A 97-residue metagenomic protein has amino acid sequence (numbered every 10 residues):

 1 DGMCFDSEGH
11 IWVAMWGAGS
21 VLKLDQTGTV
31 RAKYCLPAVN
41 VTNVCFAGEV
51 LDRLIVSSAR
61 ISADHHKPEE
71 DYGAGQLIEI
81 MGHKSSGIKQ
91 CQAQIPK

Functional and structural regions predicted by a protein language model:
D1-H10, A38-R53, A74: Beta-rich, blade/repeat-based domains predominating in secreted/periplasmic proteins but also intracellular
D1-T29: Loop/turn-rich, solvent-exposed surfaces of beta-rich toroidal or solenoidal domains
I11-W16, R53-S62: Conserved beta-strand positions in repeat-built beta-propeller and related beta-rich domains
G19-V21, S62-D64, L77: Structural signal for beta-propeller blades
K33-P37: Surface loop/turn motifs at the tips and blade-to-blade linkers of beta-strand repeat domains
S58-A74: Short, conserved, GDST-rich strand-edge loop motifs in beta-rich repeat architectures
Y72-S85: Beta-propeller blade signature
C91-K97: Surface-exposed loop and turn segments in beta-propeller and other repeat-based domains that flank or scaffold
